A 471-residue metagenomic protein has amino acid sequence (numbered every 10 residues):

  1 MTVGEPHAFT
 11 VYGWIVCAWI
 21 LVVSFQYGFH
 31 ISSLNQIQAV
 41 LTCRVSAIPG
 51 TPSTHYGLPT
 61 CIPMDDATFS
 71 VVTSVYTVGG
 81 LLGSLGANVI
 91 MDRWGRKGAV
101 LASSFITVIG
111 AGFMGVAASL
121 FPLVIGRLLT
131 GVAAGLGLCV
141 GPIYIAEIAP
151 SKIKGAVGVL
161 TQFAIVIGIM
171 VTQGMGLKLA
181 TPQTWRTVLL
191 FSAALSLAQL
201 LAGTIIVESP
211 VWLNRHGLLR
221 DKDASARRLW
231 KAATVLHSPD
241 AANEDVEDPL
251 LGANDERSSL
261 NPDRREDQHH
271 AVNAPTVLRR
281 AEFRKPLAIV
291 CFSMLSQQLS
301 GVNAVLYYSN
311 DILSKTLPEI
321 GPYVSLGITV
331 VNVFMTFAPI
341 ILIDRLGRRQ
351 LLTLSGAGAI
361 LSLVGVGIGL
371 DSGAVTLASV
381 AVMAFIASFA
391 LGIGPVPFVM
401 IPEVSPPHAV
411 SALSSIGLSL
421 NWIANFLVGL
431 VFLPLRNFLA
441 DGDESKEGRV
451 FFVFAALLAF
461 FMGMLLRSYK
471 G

Functional and structural regions predicted by a protein language model:
M1-R228, L250-G471: Alpha-helical transmembrane bundle of multi-pass membrane proteins
W230-D245: Short intracellular "coupling" helices and adjacent cytoplasmic loop segments at the cytosolic face of multi-pass
